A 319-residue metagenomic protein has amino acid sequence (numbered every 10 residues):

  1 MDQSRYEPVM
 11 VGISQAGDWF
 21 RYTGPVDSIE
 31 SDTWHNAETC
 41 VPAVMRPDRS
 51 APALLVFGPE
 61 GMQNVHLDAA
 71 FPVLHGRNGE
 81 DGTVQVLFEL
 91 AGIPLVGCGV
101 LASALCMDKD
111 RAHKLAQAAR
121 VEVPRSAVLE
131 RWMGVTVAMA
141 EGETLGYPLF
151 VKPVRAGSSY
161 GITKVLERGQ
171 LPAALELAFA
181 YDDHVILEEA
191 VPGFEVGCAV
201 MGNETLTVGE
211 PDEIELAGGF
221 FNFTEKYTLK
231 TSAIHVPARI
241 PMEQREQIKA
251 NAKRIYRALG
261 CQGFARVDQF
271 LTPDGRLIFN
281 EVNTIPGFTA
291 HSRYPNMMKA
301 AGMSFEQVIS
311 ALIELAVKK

Functional and structural regions predicted by a protein language model:
M1-V96, V100-L101, L105-M107, R111 (+2 more regions): ATP-binding N-terminal substructure of ATP-dependent carboxylate-amine bond-forming enzymes
P8, E60-N64, S103-F194: Active-site nucleotide/adenylate-binding loops and adjacent lid/helix of ATP-dependent enzymes
H75-G76, I214-A217, N283-M297: Glycine-rich phosphate/pyrophosphate-binding beta-alpha loops
V86-L95, E167, P172, A301: A glycine- and small-aliphatic-rich helix-loop capping segment at beta-alpha/alpha-beta transitions that lines
L166-A250, L271, R276-I278: Phosphate-binding site of ATP-dependent enzymes
E189, A199-V200, Y256-F288, M298: Conserved metal-phosphate-binding beta-hairpin within the catalytic cores of diverse ATP-dependent phosphoryl-transfer
V308-K319: Cysteine/selenocysteine-centered motifs that mediate thiol-based redox chemistry or coordinate metal-sulfur cofactors
